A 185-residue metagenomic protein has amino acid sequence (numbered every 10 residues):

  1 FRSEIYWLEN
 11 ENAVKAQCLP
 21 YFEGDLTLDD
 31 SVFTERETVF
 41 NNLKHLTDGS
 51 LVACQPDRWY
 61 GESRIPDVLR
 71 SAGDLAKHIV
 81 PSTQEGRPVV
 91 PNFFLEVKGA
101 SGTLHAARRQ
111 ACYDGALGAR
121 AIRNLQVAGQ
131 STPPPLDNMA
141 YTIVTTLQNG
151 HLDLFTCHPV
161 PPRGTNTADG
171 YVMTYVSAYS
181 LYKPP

Functional and structural regions predicted by a protein language model:
F1-P91, P162, S180-P185: Charge-rich, low-complexity intrinsically disordered linkers/tails that border or connect globular domains
G61-S63, K98-A100, L147: Short glycine-rich beta-strand segments
V68-N92, S101-P185: Extended catalytic cores and adjacent scaffolds of nucleotide/polyanion-binding enzymes
F94-E96: Short glycine-rich or small-residue beta-strand-to-loop segments that form or flank ligand, phosphate, metal/Fe-S
